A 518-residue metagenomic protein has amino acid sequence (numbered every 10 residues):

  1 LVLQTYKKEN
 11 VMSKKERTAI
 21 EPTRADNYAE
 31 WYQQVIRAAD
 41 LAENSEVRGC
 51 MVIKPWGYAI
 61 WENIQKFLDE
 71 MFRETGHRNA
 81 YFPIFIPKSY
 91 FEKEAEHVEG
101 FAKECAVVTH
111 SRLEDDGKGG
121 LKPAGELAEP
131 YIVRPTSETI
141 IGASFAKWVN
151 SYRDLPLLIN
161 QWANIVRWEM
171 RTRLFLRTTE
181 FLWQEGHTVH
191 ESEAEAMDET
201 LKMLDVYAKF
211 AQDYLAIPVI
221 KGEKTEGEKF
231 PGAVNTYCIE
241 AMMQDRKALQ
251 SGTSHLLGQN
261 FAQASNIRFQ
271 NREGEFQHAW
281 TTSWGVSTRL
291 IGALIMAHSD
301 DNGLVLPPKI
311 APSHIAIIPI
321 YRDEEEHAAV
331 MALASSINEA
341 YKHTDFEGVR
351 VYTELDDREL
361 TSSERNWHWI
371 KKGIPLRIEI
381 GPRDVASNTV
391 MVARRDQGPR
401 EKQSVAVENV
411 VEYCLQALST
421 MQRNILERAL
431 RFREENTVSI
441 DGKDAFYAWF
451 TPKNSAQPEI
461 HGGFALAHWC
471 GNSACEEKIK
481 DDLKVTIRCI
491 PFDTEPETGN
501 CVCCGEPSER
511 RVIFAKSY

Functional and structural regions predicted by a protein language model:
L1-L3: Leucine-biased recognition of intrinsically disordered, low-complexity hydrophobic segments
Y6-Y518: NTP/phosphate- and nucleic-acid-binding module
